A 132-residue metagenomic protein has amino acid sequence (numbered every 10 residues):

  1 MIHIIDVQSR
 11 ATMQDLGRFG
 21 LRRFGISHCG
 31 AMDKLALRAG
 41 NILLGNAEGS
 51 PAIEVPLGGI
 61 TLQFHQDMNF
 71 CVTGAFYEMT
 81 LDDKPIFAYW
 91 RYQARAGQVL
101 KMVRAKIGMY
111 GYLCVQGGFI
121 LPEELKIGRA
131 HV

Functional and structural regions predicted by a protein language model:
M1-H131: Conserved "landmark" site that anchors the functional core of diverse proteins
